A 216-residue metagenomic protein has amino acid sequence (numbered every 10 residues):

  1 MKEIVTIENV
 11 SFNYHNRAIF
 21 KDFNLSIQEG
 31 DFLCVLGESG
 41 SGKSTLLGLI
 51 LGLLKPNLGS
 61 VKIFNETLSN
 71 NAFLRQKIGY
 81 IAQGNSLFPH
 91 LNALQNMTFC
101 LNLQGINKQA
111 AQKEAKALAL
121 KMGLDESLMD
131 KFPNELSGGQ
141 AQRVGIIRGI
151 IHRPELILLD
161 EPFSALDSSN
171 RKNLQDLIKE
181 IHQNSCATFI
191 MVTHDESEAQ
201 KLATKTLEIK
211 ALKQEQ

Functional and structural regions predicted by a protein language model:
L36-E38: The feature captures the beta-strand-to-loop junction immediately N-terminal to the Walker
L51: Helix-to-loop junction immediately C-terminal to a conserved catalytic motif
G59-T67: Conserved ABC transporter NBD signature motif
T67-G79, G84, L103: ABC ATPase NBD coupling module
Q109-S127, K179-E180: Conserved ABC ATPase "signature" region
N134, H152: Conserved signature/switch motifs of ABC ATPase nucleotide-binding domains
I146: Hydrophobic anchor residue at the start of the ABC signature
I157-E161: Catalytic Walker B motif of ABC-type/P-loop ATPase nucleotide-binding domains
